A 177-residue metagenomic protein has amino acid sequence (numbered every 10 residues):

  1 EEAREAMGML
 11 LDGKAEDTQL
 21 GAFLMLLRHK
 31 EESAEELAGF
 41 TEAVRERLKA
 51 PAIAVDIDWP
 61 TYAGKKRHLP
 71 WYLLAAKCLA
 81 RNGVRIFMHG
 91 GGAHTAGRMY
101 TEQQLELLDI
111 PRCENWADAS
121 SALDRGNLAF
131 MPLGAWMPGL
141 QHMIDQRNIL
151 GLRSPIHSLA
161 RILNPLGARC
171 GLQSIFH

Functional and structural regions predicted by a protein language model:
E1-H68, A80-N82, I86: Acidic, glycine/proline-rich low-complexity segments that act as flexible tails and inter-domain linkers
M9, G64-K65, H89-G91, M131-A135 (+1 more regions): Glycine- and other small-residue-rich loops at beta-strand/loop junctions that grip anionic moieties
A15, W71, A93, G97 (+2 more regions): Short, contiguous, pocket-lining structural segments that sit at or immediately flank catalytic/ligand-binding sites
F23, L105, A160: Residue-level signal for inorganic ion chemistry
K30, A93-A96, M137: Gly/Ser/Thr-rich loops at beta-strand to alpha-helix junctions that form or flank small-molecule/cofactor-binding
A54-A122: A generic, well-ordered mixed alpha/beta core segment in the N-terminal half of proteins
W116-F176: Phosphate/diphosphate-binding glycine-rich loops and adjacent basic-rich segments that engage nucleotide
